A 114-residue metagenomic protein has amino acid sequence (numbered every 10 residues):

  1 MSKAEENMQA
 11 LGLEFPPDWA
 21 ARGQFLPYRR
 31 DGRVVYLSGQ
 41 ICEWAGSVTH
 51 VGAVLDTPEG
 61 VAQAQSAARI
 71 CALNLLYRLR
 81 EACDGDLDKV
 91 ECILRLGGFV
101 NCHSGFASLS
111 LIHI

Functional and structural regions predicted by a protein language model:
M1-R22: Basic, amphipathic N-terminal segments that precede the first structured/catalytic domain
P27-Q63: RNase H-like nuclease fold core
A67-C83: Short, well-ordered amphipathic alpha-helical segments that serve as non-catalytic structural scaffolds within diverse
A82-V90: Phosphate/pyrophosphate-binding loops at sites that engage ATP/ADP/AMP, CoA/4′-phosphopantetheine, polyphosphate
R95-N101: Short glycine-rich or small-residue beta-strand-to-loop segments that form or flank ligand, phosphate, metal/Fe-S
F106-L109: Short, conserved charged micro-motifs
I112-I114: Conserved small/polar residues in nucleotide/adenosyl-binding loops
